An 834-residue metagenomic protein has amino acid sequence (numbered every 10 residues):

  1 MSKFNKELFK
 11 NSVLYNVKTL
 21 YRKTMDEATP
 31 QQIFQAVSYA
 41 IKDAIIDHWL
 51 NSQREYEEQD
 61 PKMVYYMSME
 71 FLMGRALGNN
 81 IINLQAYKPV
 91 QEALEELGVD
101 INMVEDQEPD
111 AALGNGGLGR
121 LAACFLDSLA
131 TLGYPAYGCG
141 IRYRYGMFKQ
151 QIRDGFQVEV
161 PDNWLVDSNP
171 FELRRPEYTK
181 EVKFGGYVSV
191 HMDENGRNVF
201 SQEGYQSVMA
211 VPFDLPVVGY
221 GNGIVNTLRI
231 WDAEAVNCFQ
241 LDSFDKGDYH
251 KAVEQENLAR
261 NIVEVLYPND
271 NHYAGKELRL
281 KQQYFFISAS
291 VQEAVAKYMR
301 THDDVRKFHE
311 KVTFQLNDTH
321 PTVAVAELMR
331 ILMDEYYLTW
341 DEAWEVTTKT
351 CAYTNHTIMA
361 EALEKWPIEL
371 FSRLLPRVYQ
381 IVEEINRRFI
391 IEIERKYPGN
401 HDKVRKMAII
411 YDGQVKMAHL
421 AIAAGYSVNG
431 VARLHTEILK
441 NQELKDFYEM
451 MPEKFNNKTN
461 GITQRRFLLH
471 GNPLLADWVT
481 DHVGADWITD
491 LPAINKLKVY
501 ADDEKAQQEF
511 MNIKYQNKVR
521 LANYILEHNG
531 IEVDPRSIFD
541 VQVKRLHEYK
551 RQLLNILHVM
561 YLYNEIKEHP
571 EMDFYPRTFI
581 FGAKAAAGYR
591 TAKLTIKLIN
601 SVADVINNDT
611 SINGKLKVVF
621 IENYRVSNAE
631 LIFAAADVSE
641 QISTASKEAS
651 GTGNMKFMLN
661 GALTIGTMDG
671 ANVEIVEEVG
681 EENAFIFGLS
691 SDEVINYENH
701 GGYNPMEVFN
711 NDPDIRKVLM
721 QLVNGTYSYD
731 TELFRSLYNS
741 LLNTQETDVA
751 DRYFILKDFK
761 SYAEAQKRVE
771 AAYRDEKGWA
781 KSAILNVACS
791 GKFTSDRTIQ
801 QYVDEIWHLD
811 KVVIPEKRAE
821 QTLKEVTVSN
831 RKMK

Functional and structural regions predicted by a protein language model:
M1-K834: A conserved ligand/cofactor-binding region detector
